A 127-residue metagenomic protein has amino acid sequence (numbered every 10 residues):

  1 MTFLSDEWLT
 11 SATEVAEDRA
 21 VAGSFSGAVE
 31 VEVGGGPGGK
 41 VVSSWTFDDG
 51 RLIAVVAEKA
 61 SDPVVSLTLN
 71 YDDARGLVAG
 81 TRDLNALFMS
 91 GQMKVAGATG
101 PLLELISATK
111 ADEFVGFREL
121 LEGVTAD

Functional and structural regions predicted by a protein language model:
M1-D127: Feature captures hydrophobic
